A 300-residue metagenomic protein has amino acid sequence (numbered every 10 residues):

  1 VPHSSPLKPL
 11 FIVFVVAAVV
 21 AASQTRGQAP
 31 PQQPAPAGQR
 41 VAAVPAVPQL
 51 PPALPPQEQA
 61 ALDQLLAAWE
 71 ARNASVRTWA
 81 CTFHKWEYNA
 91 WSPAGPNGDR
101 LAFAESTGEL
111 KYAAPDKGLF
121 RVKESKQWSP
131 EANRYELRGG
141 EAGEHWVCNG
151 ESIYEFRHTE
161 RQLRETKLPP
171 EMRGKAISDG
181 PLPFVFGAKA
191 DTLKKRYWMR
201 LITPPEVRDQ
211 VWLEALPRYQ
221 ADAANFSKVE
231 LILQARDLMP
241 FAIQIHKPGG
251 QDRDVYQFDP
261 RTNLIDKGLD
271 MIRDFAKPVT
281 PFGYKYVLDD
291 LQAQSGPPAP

Functional and structural regions predicted by a protein language model:
V1-I12: Bacterial N-terminal signal peptides that target proteins for export
L10-A21: Bacterial N-terminal signal peptides
Q24-G27: Sec/Tat signal peptide C-region and signal peptidase I cleavage site
A29-P51, T159, V207, Q220-K228 (+1 more regions): Non-transmembrane domains of secretory- and envelope-associated proteins
A60-E160: N-terminal mature ectodomain segment of secretory-pathway/periplasmic proteins
S75-T82, P115-R121, V207-L216, D237-Q244: Short, hydrophobic/aromatic-rich segments at coil-to-beta transitions
F83-E87, A114-D116, E124-K126, S152 (+6 more regions): A mature extracytoplasmic/lumenal domain signature
S152-F184: Acidic/charged, solvent-exposed loop-and-adjacent secondary-structure segments enriched in E/D, K/R, S/T, and G/P
